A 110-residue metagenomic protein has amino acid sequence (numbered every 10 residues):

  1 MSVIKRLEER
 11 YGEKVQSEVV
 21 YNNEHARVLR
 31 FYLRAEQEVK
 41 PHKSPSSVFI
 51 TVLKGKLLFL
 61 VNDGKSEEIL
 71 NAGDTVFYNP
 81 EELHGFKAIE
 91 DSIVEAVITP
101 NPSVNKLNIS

Functional and structural regions predicted by a protein language model:
M1-H25, L60, N71, S110: A short, N-terminal "cap"/entry segment at the start of jelly-roll beta-barrel domains of the cupin/DSBH fold
R27-S44: Conserved short histidine dyad/triad with adjacent acidic residue
R30, F49, K65-E68, G85: Short, surface-exposed secondary-structure edge patches
E38-V39, L58, V76, P80-G85: Histidine-centered metal-chelating micro-motifs
S46-L60: Glycine- and acidic-residue-biased ligand/ion/polar-headgroup-sensing regions
G64-P80: Short acidic-glycine-tyrosine-enriched beta hairpin
N71, P80-S103: Ligand-binding loop in jelly-roll beta-barrel domains
P102-S110: Short peripheral tails and domain-boundary helices/loops at the edges of structured domains
